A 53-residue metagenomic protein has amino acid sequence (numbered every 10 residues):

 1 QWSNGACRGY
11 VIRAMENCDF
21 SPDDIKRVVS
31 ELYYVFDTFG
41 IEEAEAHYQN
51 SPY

Functional and structural regions predicted by a protein language model:
Q1-D19: N-terminal acidic leader/helix
E16-Y53: Short, charge-rich amphipathic interface segments used for partner binding and complex assembly
